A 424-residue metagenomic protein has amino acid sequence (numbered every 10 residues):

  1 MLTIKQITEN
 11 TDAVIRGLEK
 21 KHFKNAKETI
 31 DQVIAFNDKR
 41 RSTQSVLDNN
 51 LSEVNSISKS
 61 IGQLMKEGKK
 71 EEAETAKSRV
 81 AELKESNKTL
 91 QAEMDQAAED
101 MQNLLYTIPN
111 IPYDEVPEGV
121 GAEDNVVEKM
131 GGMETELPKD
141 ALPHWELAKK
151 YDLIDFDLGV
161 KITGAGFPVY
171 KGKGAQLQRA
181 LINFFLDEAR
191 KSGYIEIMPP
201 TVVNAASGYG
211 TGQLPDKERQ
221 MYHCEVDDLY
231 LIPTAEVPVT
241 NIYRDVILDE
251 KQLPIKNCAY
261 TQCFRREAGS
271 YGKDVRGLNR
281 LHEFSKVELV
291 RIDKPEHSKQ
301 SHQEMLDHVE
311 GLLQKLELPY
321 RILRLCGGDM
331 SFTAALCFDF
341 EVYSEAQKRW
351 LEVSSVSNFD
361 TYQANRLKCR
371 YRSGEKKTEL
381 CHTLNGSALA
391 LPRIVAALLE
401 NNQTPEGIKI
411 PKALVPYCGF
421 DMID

Functional and structural regions predicted by a protein language model:
M1-T135, L153, D157: N-terminal alpha-helical targeting/anchoring segments
K27, K129-D424: TRNA-recognition modules of translation machinery and tRNA-sensing kinases, especially anticodon-binding
